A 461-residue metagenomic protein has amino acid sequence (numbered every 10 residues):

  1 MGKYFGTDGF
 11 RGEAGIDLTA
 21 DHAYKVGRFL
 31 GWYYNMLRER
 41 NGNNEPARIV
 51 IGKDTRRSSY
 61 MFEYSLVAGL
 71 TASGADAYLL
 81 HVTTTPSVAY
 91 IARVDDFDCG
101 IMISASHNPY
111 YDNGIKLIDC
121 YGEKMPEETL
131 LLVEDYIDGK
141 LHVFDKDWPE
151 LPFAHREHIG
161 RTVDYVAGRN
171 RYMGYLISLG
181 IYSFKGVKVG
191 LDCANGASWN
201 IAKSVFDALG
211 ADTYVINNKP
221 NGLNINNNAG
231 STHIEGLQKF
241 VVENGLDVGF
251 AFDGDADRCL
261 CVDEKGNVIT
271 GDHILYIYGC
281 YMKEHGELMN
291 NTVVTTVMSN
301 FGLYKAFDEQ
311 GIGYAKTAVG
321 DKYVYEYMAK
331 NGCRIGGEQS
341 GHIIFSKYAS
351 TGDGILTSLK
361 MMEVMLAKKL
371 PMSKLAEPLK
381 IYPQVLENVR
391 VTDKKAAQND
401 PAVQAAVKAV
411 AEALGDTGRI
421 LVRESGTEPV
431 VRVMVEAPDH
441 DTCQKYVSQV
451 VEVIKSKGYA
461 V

Functional and structural regions predicted by a protein language model:
M1-A68, A72-S73, I159-G186, K395-N399: An N-terminal, well-structured beta->alpha segment
E13, N113-V242: Gly/Ser/Thr-enriched, mixed-charge loops and adjacent short helices that form phosphate/oxyanion-binding elements
M36, R40, R48-D112, S204-V262: N-terminal small/polar loop signature for handling phosphorylated ligands or for N-terminal nucleophile
G42-D54, K188-G190, N291-V297, R432-M434: Short glycine-rich phosphate-binding loop at a beta-alpha junction
P126, V215, N267-G286, G354-V364 (+1 more regions): Gly/Ser/Thr-rich active-site loops/lids in small-molecule metabolic enzymes that frequently grip phosphoryl groups
L131-M173, S178, E264-G337, I344-F345: Proline/glycine-rich low-complexity loops and linkers
V248, H285-V461: Phosphate-binding and adjacent anionic-ligand microenvironments
